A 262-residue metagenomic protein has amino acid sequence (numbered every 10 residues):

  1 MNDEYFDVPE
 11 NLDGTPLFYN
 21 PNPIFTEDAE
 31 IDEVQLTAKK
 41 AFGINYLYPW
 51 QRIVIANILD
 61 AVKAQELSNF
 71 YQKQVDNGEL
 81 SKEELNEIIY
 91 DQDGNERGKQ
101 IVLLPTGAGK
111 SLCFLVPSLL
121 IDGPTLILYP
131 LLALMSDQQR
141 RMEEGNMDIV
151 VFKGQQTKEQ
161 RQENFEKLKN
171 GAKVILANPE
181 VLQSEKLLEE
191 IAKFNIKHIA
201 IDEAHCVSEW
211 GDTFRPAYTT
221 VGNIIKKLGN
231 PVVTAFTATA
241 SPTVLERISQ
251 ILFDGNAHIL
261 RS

Functional and structural regions predicted by a protein language model:
P16-P105: Conserved pre-motif I regulatory segment
A56-K63, G94-N95, A108-T125, R141 (+1 more regions): Walker A/P-loop NTP-binding motif
Q100-L103, L126-I127, T234: Short hydrophobic/aromatic beta-strand immediately N-terminal to the Walker A/P-loop
L103, S111-V116, T243-R247: Phosphate-binding Walker
T106-A108, N178, T237-T239: Conserved phosphate-coupling serine/threonine residues in phosphotransfer and NTP-handling enzymes
L115, Q156-H198, C206-D212: Conserved helix/coil segment N-terminal to the catalytic DExD/H
D122-M147, V151-Q156, Q160, V181 (+1 more regions): Conserved Walker A/P-loop ATP-binding site and its immediately adjacent core in helicase/helicase-like ATPase domains
K193, K197-R261: Post-DEXD/H (motif II) to motif III coupling segment of the RecA-like Helicase ATP-binding lobe
